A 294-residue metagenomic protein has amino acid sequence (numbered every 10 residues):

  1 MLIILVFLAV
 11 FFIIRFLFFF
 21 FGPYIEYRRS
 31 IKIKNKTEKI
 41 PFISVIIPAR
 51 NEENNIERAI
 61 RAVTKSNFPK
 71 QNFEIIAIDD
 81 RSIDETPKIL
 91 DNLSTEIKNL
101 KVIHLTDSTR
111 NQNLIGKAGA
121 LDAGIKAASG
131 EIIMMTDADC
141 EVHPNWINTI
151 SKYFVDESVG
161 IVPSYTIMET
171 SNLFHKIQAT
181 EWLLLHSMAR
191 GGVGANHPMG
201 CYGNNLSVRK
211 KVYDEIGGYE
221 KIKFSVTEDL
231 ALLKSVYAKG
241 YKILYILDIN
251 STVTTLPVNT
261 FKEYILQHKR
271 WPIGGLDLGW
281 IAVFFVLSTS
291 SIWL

Functional and structural regions predicted by a protein language model:
M1-K39: N-terminal membrane-anchoring/stem segments of glycan-assembly enzymes
P41-S44, E74: Cell-envelope/extracellular polymer assembly enzymes that use nucleotide-activated donors
R61-N72: Short, acidic, metal-binding catalytic loop of nucleotide-sugar glycosyltransferases
D79-I89, D107-T109, C140: A conserved acidic beta->alpha catalytic loop
E85, A138-Y153: Acidic donor-binding/catalytic loop of UDP-sugar-dependent glycosyltransferases, especially processive GT2
D107-A128, T149: Glycine-rich, basic loop-to-helix element that forms the pyrophosphate-binding segment of sugar-nucleotide handling
I133: Short aromatic/hydrophobic "clamp" motif used to bind/position activated sugar donors
F154-H186, K211-D214, Y219-V283: Catalytic donor/gating beta->alpha subdomain of glycosyltransferases that bind UDP-sugars
